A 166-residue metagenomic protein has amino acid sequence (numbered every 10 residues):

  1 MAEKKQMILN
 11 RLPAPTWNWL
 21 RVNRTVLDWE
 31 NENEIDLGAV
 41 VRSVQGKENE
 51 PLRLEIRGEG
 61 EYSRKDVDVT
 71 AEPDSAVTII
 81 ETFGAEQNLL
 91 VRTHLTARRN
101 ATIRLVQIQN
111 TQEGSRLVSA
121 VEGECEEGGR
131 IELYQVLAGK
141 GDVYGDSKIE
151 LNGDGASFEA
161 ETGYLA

Functional and structural regions predicted by a protein language model:
M1-G38: Short, Gly/Pro- and small/polar-rich lid/capping loops
K4-K5, L37-A166: Conserved beta-strand/loop scaffold segments within soluble protein domains that form the structured core and edges
